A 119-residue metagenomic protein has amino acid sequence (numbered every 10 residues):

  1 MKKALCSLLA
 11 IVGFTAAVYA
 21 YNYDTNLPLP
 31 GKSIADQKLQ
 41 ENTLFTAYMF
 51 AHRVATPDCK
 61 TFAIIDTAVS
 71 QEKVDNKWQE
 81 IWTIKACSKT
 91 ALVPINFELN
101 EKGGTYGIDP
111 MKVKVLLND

Functional and structural regions predicted by a protein language model:
A4-T15: Sec-dependent N-terminal signal peptides
A20-D119: Cysteine-centric segments in proteins
